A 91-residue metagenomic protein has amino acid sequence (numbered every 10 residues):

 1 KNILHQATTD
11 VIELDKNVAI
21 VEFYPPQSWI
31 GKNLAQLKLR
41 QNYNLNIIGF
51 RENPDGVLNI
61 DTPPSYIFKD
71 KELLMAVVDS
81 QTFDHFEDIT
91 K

Functional and structural regions predicted by a protein language model:
K1-I30: Flexible, Lys/Arg-rich cytosolic regulatory linkers and terminal tails that connect or flank
G31-K91: Cytosolic Rossmann-like ligand/nucleotide-binding regulatory domains
